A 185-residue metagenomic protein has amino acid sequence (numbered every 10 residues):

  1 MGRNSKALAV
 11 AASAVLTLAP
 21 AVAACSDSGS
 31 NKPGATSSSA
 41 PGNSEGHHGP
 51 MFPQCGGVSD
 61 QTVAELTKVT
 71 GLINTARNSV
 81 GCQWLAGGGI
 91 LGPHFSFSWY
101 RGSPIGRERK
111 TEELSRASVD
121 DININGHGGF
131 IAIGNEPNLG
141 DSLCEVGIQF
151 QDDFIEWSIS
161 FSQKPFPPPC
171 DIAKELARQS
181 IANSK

Functional and structural regions predicted by a protein language model:
S5-V10, A21-G42: Bacterial lipoprotein signal-peptidase II cleavage site
A12-L18: Hydrophobic helical h-region of N-terminal Sec-dependent signal peptides in bacterial secretory/periplasmic proteins
A24-S26, Q54-G56, G81-Q83, L143-E145 (+1 more regions): Sequence contexts marking disulfide-bonded cysteines in secreted/extracellular proteins
K32-F97: Extracytoplasmic low-complexity, Pro/Thr/Ser/Ala/Gly-rich segments that lie immediately after a secretion/anchoring
T70-G134: Short, solvent-exposed recognition patches
S118-K185: A short, solvent-exposed beta-edge/loop patch
